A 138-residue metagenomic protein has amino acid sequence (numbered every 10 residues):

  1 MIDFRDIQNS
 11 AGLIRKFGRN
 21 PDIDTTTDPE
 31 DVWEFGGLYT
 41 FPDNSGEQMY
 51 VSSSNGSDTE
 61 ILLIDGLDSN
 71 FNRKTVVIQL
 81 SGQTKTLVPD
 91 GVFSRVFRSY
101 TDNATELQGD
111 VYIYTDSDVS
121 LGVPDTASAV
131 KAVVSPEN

Functional and structural regions predicted by a protein language model:
I2-N138: Polar, enzyme-active/binding microenvironments
